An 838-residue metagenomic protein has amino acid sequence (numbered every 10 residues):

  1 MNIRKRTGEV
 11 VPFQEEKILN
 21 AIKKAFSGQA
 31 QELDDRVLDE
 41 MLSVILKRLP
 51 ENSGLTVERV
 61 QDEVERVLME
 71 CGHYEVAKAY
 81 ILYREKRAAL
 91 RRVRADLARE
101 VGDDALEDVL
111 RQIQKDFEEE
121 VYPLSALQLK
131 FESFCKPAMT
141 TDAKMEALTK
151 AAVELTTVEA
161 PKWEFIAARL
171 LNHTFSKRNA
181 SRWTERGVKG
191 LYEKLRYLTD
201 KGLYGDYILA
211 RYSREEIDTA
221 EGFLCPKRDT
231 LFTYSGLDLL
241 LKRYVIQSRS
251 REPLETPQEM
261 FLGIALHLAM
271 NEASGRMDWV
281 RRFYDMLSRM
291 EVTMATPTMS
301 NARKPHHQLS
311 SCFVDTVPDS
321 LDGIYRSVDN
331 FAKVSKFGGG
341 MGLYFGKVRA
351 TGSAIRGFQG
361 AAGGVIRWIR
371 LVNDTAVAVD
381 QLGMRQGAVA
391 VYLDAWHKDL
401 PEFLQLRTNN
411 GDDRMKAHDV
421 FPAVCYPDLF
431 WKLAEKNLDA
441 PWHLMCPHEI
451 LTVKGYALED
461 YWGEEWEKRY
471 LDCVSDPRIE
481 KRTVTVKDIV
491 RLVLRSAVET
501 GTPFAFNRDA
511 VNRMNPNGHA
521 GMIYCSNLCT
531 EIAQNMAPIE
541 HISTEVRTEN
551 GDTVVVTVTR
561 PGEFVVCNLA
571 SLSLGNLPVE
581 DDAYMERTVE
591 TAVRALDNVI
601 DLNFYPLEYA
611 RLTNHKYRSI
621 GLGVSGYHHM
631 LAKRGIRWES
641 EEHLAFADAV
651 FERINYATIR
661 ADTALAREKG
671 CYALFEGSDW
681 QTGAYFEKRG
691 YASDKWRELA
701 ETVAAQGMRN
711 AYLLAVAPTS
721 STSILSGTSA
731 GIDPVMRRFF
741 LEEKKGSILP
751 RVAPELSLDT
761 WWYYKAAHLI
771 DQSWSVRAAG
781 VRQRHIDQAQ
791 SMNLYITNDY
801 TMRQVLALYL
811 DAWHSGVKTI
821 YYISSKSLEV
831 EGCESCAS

Functional and structural regions predicted by a protein language model:
R6-F13, L33, V101, E252-E255 (+18 more regions): Alpha-helix capping and helix-loop boundary segments enriched in small/acidic/polar residues
E9, Q31-L262, D278-Y284: Core nucleic-acid recognition elements
Q14-E32, A105-E120, L262-A269, A730-V735: Short, surface-exposed, low-complexity cationic segments
A79-V93, W163-L195, Y426, N512-P538 (+5 more regions): Terminal amphipathic helices with adjacent charged low-complexity linkers/tails
A180-A273, G357-L371, Q381-G387, Y392-N527 (+2 more regions): Conserved, charged catalytic cores of large soluble enzymes
S213-E221, C225, D229-D238, T530-Q534 (+6 more regions): Catalytic alpha/beta core of large soluble enzyme barrels
I246, E252, F261-R276, V280 (+10 more regions): Function-dense linear segments that define catalytic or interfacial modules in macromolecule-processing proteins
M286, V328, T588-R611, S619 (+2 more regions): Internal maturation/activation junctions in enzymes
